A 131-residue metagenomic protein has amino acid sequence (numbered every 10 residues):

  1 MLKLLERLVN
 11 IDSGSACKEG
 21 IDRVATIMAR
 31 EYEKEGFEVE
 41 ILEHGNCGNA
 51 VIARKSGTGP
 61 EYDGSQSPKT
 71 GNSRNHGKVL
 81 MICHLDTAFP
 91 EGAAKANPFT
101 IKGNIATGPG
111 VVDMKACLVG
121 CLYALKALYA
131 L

Functional and structural regions predicted by a protein language model:
M1-V111, A130: Acidic/His- and Gly-rich active-site-bordering loop/insert found across diverse amide/peptide-bond hydrolases
M114-L131: Acidic/histidine-rich catalytic neighborhood of metal-dependent amide-processing enzymes
